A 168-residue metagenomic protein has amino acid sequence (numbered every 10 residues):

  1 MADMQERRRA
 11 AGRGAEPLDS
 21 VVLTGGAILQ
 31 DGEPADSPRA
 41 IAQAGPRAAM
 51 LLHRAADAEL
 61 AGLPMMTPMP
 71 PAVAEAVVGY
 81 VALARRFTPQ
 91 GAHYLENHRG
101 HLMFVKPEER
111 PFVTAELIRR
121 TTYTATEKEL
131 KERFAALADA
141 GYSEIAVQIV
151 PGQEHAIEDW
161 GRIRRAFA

Functional and structural regions predicted by a protein language model:
M1-R8, Q153-A168: C-terminal helical cap(s) of enzyme catalytic domains, especially alpha/beta-barrels
D3-A136: An alpha-helical appendage that flanks or caps ligand/catalytic pockets
D19, A55, E59, I149 (+2 more regions): A sequence-level detector of short, solvent-exposed, charge-rich linear segments
I28-L29, Y123, I149-I157: Acidic-and-aromatic substrate-binding clefts and catalytic sites of carbohydrate-active enzymes
S143: Short acidic/polar active-site loop segments enriched in Thr and Asp
